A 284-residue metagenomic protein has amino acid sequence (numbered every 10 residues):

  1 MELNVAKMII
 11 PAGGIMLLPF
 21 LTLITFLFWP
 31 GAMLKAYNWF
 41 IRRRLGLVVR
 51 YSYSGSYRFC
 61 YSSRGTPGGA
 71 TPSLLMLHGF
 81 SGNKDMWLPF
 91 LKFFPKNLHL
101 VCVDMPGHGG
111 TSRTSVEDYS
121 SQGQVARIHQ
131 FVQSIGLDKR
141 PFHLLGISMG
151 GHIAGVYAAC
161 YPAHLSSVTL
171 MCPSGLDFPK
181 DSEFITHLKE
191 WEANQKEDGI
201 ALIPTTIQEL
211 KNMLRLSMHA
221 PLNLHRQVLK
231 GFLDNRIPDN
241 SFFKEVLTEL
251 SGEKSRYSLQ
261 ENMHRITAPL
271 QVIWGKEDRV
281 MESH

Functional and structural regions predicted by a protein language model:
M1-L74, K96-L98, L137: Alpha/beta-hydrolase fold catalytic core
A32, P179-T186, I200-T267: Conserved alpha/beta-hydrolase catalytic His-Asp/Glu region
S52-S56, S62, T66-G68, V101-L145 (+1 more regions): Active-site loop/oxyanion-hole signature of alpha/beta-hydrolase fold enzymes
S63-G110: Conserved HGGG/HGGXW glycine-rich cap/lid loop of the alpha/beta-hydrolase fold
G146, G150, A154: Gly/Ala-rich beta-loop-alpha elbow adjacent to hydrolase catalytic centers
G155-C160, H164-T205: Flexible "cap/lid" loop of the alpha/beta hydrolase fold
R265-I266, V272-W274, D278: Short beta-strand/loop motif that positions the catalytic acidic residue of the alpha/beta-hydrolase fold
R279-H284: Conserved alpha/beta-hydrolase "acid-adjacent" motif
